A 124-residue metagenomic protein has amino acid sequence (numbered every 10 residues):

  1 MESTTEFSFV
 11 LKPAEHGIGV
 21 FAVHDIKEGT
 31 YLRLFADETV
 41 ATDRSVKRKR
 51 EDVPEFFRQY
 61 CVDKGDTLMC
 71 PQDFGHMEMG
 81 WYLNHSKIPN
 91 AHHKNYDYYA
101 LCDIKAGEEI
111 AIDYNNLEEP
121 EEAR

Functional and structural regions predicted by a protein language model:
M1-R124: Conserved catalytic SET/PR domain of SAM-dependent protein methyltransferases, capturing the structural core that binds
